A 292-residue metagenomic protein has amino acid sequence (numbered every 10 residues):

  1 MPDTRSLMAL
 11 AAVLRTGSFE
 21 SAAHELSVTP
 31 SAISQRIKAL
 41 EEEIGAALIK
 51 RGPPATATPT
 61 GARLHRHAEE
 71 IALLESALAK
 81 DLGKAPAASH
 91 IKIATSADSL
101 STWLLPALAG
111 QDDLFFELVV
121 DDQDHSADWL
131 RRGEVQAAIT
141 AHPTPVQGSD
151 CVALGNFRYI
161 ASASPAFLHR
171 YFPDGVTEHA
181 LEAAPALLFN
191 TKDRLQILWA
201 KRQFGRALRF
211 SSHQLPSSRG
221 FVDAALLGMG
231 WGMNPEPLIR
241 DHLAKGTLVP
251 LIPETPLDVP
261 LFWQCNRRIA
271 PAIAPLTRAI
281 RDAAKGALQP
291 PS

Functional and structural regions predicted by a protein language model:
L10, A22, T58-G61, G228: Hydrophobic two-helix hairpin corresponding to the core of helix-turn-helix DNA-binding domains
A11-S27: Short helix-boundary/capping micro-motifs
T29, R36: Residues within the DNA-recognition helix of helix-turn-helix
A39-P59: A short LG(V/I)-centered, amphipathic sequence patch enriched for acidic residue(s) preceding the LG motif
E43-I44, L64-P86, I280: Alpha-helical linker/hinge and terminal dimerization helices associated with HTH transcriptional regulators
A88-Q147: Central regulatory/effector-binding core of bacterial HTH transcription factors
D128, D150-M229, D241-P256, G286-S292: C-terminal regulatory
P253-S292: A late-sequence structural motif
